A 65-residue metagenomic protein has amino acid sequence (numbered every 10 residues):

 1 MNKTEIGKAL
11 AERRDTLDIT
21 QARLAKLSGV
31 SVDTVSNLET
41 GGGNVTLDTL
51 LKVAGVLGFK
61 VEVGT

Functional and structural regions predicted by a protein language model:
M1-E5: A detector for short, charged/polar N-terminal pre-domain segments
K8-K26: Short basic helix-loop element that most often maps to the first helix and adjoining turn of HTH DNA-binding modules
T20, T34, T46-T49: Ser/Thr-centric signal marking residues that sit in or immediately flank functional binding/regulatory motifs
G29-N44: Recognition helix of helix-turn-helix/homeodomain-like DNA-binding domains that insert into the DNA major groove
D48-G64: DNA major-groove recognition helix of helix-turn-helix/homeodomain DNA-binding modules
